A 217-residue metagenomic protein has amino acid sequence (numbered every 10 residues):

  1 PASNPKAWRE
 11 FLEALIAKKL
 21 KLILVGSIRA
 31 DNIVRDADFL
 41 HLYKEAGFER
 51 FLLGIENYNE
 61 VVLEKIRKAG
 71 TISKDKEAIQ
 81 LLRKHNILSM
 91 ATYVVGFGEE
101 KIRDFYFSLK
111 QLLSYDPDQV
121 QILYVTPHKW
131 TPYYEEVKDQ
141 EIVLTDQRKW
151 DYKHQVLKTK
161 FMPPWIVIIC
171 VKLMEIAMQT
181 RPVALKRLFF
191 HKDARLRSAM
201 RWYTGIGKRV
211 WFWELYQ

Functional and structural regions predicted by a protein language model:
A2-P5, L12-R195: A structural motif corresponding to the C-terminal lobe/cap of the Radical SAM core domain
S198-Q217: Short linear elements at protein peripheries
